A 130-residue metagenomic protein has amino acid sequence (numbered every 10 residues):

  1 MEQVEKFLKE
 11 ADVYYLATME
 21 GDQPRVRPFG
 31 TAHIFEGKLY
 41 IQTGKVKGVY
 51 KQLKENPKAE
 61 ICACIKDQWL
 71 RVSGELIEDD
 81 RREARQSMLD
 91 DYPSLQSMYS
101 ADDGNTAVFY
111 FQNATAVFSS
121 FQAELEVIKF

Functional and structural regions predicted by a protein language model:
K6-E20, A59-I61: A short, Trp-centered hydrophobic/proline-enriched beta-strand micro-motif
A11-V13, G37-L39, N56-A59, G104-T106 (+1 more regions): Short, surface-exposed beta-edge/turn micro-motifs
Y15, L39-Y40, R71, V117: General beta-strand recognition
A32-K66: A short mixed-secondary-structure module that forms the rim of ligand-binding clefts
R71-F130: Charged, gly/pro-rich active-site loop segments
